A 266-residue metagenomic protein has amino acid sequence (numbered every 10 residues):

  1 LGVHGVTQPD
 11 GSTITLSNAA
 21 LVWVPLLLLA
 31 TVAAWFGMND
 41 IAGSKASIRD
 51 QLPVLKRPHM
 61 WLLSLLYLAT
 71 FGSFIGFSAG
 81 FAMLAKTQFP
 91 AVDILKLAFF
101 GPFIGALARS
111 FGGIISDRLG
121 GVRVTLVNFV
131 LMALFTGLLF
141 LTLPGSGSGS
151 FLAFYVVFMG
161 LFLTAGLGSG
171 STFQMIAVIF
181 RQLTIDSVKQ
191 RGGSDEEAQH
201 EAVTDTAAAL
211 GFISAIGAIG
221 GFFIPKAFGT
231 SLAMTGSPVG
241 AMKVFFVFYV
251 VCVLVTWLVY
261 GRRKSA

Functional and structural regions predicted by a protein language model:
G2-V24, A227-Y249: A membrane-interface helix-boundary motif in multi-pass transporters
G2-V6, A19-S44, V255-V259: C-terminal membrane-cytosol helix-exit motif in multi-pass small-molecule transporters
N39-S64: Juxtamembrane intracellular "pre-TM" segments in multi-pass secondary transporters
R57-A106, S169, F173-Q174, I224-P225: Extracytoplasmic gate region of multi-pass secondary transporters
R109-G121: Helix-to-loop junctions at the C-terminal end of transmembrane segments in multipass secondary transporters
V122-T172: C-terminal transmembrane helical hairpin of 12-TM major facilitator-type secondary transporters
L167-E197: Intracellular juxtamembrane helix-capping segments at the cytosolic ends of symmetry-related transmembrane helices
Q190-M234: A late C-terminal transmembrane helix in Major Facilitator Superfamily
